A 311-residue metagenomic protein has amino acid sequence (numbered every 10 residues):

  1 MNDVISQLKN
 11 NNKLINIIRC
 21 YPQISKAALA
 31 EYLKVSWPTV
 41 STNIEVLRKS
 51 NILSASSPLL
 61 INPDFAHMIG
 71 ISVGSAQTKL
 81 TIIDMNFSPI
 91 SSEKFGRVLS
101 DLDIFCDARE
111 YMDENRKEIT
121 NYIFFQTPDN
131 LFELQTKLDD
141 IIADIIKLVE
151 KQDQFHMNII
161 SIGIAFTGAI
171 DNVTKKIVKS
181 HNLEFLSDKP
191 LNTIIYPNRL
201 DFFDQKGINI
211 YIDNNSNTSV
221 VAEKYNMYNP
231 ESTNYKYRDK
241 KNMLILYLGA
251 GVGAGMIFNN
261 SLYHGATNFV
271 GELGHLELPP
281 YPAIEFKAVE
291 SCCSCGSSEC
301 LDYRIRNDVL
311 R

Functional and structural regions predicted by a protein language model:
M1-K26, E31: Extreme N-terminal segment that seeds HTH/winged-HTH DNA-binding domains in transcriptional regulators
I24, E272-R311: Active-site core segments that coordinate phosphate-bearing ligands/cofactors across diverse enzyme families
I44-E45: Short, hydrophobic-biased segments on the C-terminal half of alpha helices that form "recognition helices"
N51-S56: A short, conserved structural fragment
P58-E110, I245-F258: Gly/Thr-rich phosphate-binding beta-strand-loop-beta motif of the actin/hexokinase/Hsp70
V98-N242, K287: Glycine-rich phosphate-binding loop and adjoining helix at the ATP-binding site of ATP-dependent phosphoryl-transfer
